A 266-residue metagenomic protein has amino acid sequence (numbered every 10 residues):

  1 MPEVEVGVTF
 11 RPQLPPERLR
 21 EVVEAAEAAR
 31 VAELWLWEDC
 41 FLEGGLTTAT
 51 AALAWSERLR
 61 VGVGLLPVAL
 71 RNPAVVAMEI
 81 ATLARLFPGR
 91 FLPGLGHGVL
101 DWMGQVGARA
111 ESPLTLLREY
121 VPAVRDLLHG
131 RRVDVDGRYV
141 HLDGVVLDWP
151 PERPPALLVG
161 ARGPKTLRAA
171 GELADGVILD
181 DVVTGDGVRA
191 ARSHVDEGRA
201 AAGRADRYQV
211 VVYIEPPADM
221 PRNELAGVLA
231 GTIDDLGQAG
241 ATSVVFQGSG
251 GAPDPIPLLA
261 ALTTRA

Functional and structural regions predicted by a protein language model:
M1-A266: Active-site-adjacent structural elements that line small-molecule/cofactor binding pockets in enzymes
